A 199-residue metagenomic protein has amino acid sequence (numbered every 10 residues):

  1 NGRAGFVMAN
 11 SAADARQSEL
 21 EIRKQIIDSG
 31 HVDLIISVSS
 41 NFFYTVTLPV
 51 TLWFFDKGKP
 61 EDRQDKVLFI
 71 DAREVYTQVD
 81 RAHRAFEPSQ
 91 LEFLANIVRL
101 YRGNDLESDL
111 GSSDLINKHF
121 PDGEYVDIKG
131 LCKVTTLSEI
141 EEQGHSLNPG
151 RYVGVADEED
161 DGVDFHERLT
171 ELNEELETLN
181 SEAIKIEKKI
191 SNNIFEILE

Functional and structural regions predicted by a protein language model:
N1-E196: A conserved structural/catalytic subdomain of Rossmann-like adenosyl-cofactor enzymes
